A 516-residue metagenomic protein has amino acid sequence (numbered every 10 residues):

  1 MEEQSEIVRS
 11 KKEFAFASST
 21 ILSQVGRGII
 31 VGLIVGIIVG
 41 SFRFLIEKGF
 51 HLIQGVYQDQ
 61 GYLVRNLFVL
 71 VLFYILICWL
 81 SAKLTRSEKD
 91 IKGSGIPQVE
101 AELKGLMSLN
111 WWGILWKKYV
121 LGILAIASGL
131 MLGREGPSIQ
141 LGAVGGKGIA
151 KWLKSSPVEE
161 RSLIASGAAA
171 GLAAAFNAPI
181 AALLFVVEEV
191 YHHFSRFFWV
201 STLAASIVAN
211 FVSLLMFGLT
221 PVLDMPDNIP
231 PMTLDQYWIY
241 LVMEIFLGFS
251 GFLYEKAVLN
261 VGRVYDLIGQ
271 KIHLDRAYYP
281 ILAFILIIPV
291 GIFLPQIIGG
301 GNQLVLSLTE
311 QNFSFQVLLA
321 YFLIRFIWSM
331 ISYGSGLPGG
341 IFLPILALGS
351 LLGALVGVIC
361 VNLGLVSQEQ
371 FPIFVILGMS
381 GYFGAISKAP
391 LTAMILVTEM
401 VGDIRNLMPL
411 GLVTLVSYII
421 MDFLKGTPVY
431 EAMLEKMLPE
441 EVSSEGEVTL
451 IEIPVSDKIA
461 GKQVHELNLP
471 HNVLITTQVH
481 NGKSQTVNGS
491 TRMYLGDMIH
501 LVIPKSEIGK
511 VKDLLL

Functional and structural regions predicted by a protein language model:
M1-E441, G446-E447, G496, I503-K505: Alpha-helical transmembrane segments and immediately membrane-proximal extracytoplasmic
E100, P454, T476-V479: Residues in well-ordered beta-strands of folded domains
T449-S456: Short amphipathic
I459-V511, L515: Cytosolic Rossmann-like ligand/nucleotide-binding regulatory domains
